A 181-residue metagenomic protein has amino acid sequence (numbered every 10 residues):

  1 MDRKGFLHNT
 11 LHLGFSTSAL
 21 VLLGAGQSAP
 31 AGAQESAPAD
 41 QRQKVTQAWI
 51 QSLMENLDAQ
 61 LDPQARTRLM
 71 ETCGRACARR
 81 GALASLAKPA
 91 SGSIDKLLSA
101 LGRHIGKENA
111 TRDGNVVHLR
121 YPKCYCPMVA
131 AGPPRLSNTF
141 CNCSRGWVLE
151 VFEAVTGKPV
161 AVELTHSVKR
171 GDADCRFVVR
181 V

Functional and structural regions predicted by a protein language model:
M1-T17: N-terminal secretory signal peptides and thylakoid transit peptides that target proteins across membranes
G14, P159-V181: Short terminal or interdomain "cap/linker" segment that borders an active site or interface and mediates
V21-A59: C-terminal segment of N-terminal export signals and the immediately downstream linker at the start of the mature
L57, L61-R66, T156, S167-V168 (+1 more regions): Long, compositionally biased, intrinsically disordered segments
Q60-F140: Amphipathic interaction/junction segments at domain boundaries or subunit interfaces
C141-R145: Active-site nucleophilic cysteine motif
F152-V160: Short secondary-structure junctions
